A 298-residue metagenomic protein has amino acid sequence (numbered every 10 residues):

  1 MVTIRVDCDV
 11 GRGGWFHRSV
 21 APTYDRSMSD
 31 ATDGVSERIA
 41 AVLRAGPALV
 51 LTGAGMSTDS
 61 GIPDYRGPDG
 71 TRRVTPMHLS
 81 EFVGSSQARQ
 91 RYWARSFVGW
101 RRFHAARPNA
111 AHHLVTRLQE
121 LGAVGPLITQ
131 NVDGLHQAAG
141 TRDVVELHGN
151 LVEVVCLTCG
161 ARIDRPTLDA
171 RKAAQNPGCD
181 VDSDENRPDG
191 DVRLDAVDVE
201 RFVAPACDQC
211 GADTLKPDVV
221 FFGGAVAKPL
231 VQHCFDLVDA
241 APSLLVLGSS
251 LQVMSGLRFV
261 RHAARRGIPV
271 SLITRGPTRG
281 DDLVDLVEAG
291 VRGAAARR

Functional and structural regions predicted by a protein language model:
T3-R298: Conserved catalytic core of sirtuin-type NAD+-dependent deacylases
